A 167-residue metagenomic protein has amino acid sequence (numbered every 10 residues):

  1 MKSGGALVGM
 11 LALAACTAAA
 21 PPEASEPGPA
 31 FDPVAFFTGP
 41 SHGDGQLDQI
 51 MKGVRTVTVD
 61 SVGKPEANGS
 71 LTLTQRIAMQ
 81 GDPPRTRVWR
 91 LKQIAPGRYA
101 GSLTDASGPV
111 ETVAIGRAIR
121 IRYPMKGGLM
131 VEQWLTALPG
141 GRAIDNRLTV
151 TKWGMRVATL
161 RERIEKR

Functional and structural regions predicted by a protein language model:
K2-G53, E66, T159, R163-R167: Amphipathic/hydrophobic helical signal segments and adjacent flexible N-terminal regions that mediate secretion
P27, D44-K126, V131-W134: Central antiparallel beta-sheet cores of small beta-barrel/beta-sandwich binding domains
V34, V54-T56, G128, G141 (+1 more regions): Short coil/turn motifs at beta-sheet boundaries
S41-G43, L71-L73, R142-N146: A short hydrophobic beta-strand element
L135-P139, A143, R147-R167: Edge beta-strand at a domain terminus
